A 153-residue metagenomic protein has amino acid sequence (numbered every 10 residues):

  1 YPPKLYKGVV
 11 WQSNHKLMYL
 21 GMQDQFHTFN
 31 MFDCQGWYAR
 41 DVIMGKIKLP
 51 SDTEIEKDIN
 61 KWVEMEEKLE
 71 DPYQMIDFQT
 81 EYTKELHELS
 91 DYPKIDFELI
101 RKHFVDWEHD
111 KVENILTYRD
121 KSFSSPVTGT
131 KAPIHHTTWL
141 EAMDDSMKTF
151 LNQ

Functional and structural regions predicted by a protein language model:
Y1-H27: FAD-site-proximal beta/loop scaffold in flavoenzymes
M18-Q153: C-terminal, flexible cofactor-proximal segment of oxidoreductases
